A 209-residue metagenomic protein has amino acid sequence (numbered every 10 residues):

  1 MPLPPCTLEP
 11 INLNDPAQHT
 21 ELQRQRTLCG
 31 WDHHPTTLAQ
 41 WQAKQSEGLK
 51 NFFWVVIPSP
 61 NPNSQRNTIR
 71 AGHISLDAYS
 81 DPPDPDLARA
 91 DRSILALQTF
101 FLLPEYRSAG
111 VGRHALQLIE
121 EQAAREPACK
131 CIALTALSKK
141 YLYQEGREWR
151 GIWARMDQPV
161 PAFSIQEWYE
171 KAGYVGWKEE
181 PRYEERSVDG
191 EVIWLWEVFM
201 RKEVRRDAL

Functional and structural regions predicted by a protein language model:
M1-A43, S64-Q65: Short amphipathic alpha-helix that is part of the acyltransferase structural core
P2-L3, E148-L209: C-terminal "cap" of GNAT-fold acetyltransferases
Q42-G72, P83, A96, I193-W194: A short helix-loop-beta-strand connector motif used in the catalytic cores of GNAT acetyltransferases and, in some
V55, I74-L76, L102: GNAT/GCN5-related N-acetyltransferase fold signature
Y79-L97, R107, E126-I132, Q144: A conserved beta-turn-beta hairpin within the catalytic core of GNAT-like acetyltransferases that forms part
Q98-S108, A136-S138: A short, internal acetyl-CoA/4′-phosphopantetheine-binding micro-motif in the GNAT/acyltransferase core
L102, S108-E121: Conserved acetyl-CoA-binding loop-helix of GNAT-fold acetyltransferases
A123-P161: Conserved GNAT acetyl-CoA-binding A-motif
